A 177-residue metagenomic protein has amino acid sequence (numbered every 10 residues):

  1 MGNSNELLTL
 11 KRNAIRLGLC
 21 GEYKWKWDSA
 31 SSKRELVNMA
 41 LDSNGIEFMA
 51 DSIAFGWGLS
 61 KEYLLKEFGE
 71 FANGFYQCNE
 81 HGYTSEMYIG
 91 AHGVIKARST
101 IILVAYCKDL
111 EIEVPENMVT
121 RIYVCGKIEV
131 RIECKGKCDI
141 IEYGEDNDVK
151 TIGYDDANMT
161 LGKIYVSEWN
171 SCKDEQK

Functional and structural regions predicted by a protein language model:
M1-K177: Short, glycine-biased loop/turn motifs at secondary-structure junctions and in low-complexity Ser/Thr/Pro-rich termini
